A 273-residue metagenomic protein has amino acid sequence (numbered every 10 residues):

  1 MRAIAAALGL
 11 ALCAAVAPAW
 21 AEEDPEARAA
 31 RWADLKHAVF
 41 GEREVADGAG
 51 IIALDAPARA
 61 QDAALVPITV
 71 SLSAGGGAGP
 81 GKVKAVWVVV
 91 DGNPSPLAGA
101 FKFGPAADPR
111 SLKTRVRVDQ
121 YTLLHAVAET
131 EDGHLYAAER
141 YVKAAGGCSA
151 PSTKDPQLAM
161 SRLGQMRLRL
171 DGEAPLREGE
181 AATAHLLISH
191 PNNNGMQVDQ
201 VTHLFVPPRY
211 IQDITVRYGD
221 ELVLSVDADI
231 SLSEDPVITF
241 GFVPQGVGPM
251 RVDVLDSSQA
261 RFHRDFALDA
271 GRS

Functional and structural regions predicted by a protein language model:
A6-A15: Bacterial N-terminal signal peptides
A15-A21: Sec/Tat signal peptide C-region and signal peptidase I cleavage site
D24-A29, A145-R167, G271-S273: Low-complexity, Pro/Ser/Thr- and charge-rich linker/hinge segments at domain boundaries
L35-L65, L158-A181: N-terminal edge beta-strand
D55, P67-G76, T183-S189, D199-L204: Short edge beta-strand/loop segments characteristic of extracellular beta-sandwich folds
A85-V89, D213-R217, D253: Beta-strand signatures of extracellular beta-sandwich domains
G104-L112, I230-T239: Aromatic sugar-binding surface patches on proteins that engage polysaccharides or sugar-phosphate polymers
T130-A137, L255-R264: Short acidic/polar inter-strand loop motif in beta-rich domains
